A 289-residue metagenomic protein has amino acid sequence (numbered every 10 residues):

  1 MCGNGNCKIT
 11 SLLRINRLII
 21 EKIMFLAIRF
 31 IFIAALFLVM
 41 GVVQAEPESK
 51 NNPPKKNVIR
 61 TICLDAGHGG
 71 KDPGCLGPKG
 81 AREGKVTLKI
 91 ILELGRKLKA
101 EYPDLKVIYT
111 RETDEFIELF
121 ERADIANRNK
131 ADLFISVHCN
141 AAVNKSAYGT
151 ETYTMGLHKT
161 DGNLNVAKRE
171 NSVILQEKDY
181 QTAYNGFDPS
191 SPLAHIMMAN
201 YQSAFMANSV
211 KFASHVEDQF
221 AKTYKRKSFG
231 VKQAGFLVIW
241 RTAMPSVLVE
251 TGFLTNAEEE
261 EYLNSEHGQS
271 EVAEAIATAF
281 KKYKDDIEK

Functional and structural regions predicted by a protein language model:
N16-F32: Bacterial N-terminal signal peptides that target proteins for export
I31-V39: Bacterial N-terminal signal peptides
V42-Q44: Sec/Tat signal peptide C-region and signal peptidase I cleavage site
E46-F187, Q202-D218, S270: Catalytic-core regions of hydrolytic enzymes
C139-N140, L193-K289: Active-site-adjacent mobile loop/cap segments within catalytic or ligand-binding domains
